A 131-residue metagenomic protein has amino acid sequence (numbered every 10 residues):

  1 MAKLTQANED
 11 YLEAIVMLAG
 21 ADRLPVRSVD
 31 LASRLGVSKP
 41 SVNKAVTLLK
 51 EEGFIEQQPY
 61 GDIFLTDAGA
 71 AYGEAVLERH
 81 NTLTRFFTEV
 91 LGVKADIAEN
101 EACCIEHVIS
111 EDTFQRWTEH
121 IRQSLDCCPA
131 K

Functional and structural regions predicted by a protein language model:
A2-V37: N-terminal helix-turn-helix DNA-binding core of bacterial DNA-binding proteins
Y11, L31, V42-E52: Basic amphipathic alpha-helical segments that dock to polyanions
S28, V46, T84: Helix-turn-helix DNA-binding elements, focusing on the entry/boundary residues of the two helices that contact DNA
P40, D96: Key DNA-contact positions within bacterial/archaeal DNA-binding proteins
K50-Y60: A short, conserved structural fragment
G61-H80: Basic, amphipathic "hinge/linker" alpha-helix immediately C-terminal to the N-terminal HTH DNA-binding motif
N100-K131: C-terminal regulatory/oligomerization modules of transcriptional regulators
